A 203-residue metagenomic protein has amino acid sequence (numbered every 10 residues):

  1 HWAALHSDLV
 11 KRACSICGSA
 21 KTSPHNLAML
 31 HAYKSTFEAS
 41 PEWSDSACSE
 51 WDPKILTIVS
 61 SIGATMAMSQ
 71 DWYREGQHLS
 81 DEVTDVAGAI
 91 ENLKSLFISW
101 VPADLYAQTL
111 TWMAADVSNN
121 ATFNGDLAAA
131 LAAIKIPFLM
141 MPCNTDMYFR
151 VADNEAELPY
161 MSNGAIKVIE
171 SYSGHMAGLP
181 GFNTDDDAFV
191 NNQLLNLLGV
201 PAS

Functional and structural regions predicted by a protein language model:
H1-L5: Active-site signature of alpha/beta-hydrolase-fold catalytic machinery across serine- and Asp/Cys-nucleophile hydrolases
L9-S95: Alpha/beta-hydrolase-fold enzymes
C17, K34-W43, M141, Y160 (+1 more regions): Detector for conserved single-position "signature" residues within domains
A89-N92, A107-A130: Active-site nucleophile elbow and catalytic-triad environment of alpha/beta-hydrolase enzymes
F123, C143, M147-D153: Conserved alpha/beta-hydrolase "acid-adjacent" motif
L131-K135, P159-S162: Short, conserved loop/helix-junction motifs that constitute active-site signature segments in enzyme catalytic cores
I134, M140-P142: Short beta-strand/loop motif that positions the catalytic acidic residue of the alpha/beta-hydrolase fold
E155-P159, N163-S203: Catalytic active-site module of serine/aspartate enzymes centered on a nucleophile-bearing elbow/loop
